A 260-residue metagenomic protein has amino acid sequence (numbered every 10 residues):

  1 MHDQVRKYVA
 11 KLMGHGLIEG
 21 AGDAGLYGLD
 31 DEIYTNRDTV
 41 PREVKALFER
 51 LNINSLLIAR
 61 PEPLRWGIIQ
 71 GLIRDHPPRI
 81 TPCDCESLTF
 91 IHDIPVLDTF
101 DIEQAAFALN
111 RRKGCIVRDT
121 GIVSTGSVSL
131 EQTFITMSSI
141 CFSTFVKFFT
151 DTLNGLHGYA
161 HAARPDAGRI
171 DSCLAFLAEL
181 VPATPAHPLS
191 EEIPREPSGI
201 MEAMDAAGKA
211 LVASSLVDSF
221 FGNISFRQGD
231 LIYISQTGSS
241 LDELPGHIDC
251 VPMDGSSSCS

Functional and structural regions predicted by a protein language model:
M1-S260: Glycine-rich flexible loops
